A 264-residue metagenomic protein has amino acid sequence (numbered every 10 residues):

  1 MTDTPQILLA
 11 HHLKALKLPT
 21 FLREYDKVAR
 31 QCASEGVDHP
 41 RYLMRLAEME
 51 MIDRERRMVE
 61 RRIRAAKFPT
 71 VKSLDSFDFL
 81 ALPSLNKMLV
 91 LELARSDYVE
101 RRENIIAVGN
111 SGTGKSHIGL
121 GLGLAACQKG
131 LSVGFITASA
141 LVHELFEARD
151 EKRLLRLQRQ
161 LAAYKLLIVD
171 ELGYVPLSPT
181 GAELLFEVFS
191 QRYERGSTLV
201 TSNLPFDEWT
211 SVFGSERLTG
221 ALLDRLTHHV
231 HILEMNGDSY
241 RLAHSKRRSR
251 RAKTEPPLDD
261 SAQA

Functional and structural regions predicted by a protein language model:
M1-F21: Charged, compositionally biased N-terminal leader segments and the immediate start of the first structured element
L8-H11, K27-C32, S76, N104 (+2 more regions): Short hinge/gating elements
P19-T70: Interdomain "pre-motor" coupling segment immediately N-terminal to P-loop NTPase/helicase cores
R54-G109: Extended interfacial segments that mediate partner engagement and assembly in macromolecular machines
L85-A163, T210-V212: Conserved P-loop
S132-I136, A140-A163, L172-A264: Replace "adjacent to P-loop NTPase cores in ATP/GTP-dependent enzymes" with "adjacent to NTP-binding cores
L166: Walker B motif beta-strand of ABC-family P-loop ATPases
